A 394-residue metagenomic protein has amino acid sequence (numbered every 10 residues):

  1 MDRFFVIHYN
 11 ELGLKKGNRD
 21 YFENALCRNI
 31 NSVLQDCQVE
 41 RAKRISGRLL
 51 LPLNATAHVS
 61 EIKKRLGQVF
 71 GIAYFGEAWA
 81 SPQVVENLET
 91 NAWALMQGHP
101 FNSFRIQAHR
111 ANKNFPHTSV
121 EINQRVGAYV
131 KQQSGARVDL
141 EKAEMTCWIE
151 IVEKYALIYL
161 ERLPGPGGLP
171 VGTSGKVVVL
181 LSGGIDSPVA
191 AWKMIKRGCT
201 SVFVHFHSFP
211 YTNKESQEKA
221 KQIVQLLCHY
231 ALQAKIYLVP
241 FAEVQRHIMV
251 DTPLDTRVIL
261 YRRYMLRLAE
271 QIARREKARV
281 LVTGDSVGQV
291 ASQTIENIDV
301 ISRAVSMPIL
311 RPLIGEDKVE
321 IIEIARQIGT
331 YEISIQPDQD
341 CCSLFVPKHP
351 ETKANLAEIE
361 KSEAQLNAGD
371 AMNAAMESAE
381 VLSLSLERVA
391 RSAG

Functional and structural regions predicted by a protein language model:
M1-V178, P188-A234, R303, E351-L356 (+1 more regions): RNA-binding accessory domains that recognize and position tRNA/RNA substrates
R125-V130, S134, R162-S174, Q245-R246 (+2 more regions): Active-site adenylate/phosphate-handling loop in enzymes that bind or generate adenylated species
D139, Y237-V239, L310: General small-molecule cofactor/ligand-binding pocket signal
E161, V204-F206, V239-A242, T283-G284 (+3 more regions): Generic beta-strand/beta-sheet core signal
G184: Conserved G/P- and acidic residue-centered "switch" motifs that form tight phosphate/ATP-binding loops in soluble
V224-D251, D340: A conserved beta-strand->alpha-helix junction
G329-P337: A short alpha-helix-loop-beta-strand transition element characteristic of N-terminal alpha/beta dinucleotide-binding
Q336-G394: The feature marks non-catalytic terminal segments
